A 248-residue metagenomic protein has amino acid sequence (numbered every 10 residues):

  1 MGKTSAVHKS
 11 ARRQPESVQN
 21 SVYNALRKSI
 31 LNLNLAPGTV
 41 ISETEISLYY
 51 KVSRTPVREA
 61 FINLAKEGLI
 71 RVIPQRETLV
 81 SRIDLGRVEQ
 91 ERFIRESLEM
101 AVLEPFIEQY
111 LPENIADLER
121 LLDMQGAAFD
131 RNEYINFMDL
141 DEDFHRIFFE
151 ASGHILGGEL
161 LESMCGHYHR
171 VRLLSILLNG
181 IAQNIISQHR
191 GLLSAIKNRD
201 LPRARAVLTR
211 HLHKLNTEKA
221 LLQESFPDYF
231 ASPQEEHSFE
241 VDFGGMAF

Functional and structural regions predicted by a protein language model:
M1-E108, A220-F248: Short linear motifs at protein or domain termini
Q14, E119-G126, R131, G166 (+1 more regions): C-terminal all-alpha effector/ligand-binding and dimerization domain of prokaryotic HTH-type transcriptional repressors
I83-E89, L103-L111, A128-E133, S152-G153 (+2 more regions): A ubiquitous short alpha-helical element
L85, E99-M100, L122, D141-H145 (+1 more regions): Residue-level signal for cytosolic alpha-helical hairpin/rod architecture
V88-E91, L118, F137, D141 (+5 more regions): Hydrophobic packing residues in well-ordered alpha-helices of helical domains and bundles
I94-Q109, E142-N179, E218-K219, G244: Hydrophobic, amphipathic alpha-helical faces that serve as interaction scaffolds
L98-G126: Amphipathic alpha-helical dimerization/coiled-coil segments that flank or bridge DNA-binding/regulatory modules
